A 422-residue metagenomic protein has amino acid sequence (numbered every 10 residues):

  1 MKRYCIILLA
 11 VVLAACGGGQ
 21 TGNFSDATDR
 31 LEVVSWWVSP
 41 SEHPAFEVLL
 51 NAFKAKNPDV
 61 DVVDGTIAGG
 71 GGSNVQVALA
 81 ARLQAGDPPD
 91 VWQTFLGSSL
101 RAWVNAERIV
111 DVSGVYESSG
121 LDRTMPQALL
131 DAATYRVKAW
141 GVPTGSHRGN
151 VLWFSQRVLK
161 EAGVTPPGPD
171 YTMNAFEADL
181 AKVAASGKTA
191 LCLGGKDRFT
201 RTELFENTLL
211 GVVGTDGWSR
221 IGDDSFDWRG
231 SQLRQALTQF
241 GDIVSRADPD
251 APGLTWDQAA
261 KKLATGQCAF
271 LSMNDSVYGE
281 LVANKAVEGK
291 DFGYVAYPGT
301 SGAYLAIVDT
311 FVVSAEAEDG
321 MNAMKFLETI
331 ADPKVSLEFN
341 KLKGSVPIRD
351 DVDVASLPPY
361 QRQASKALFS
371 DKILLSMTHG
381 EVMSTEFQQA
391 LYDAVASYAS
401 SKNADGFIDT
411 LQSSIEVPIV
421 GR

Functional and structural regions predicted by a protein language model:
Y4-I6, C16-R101, P166, G406 (+1 more regions): Conserved N-terminal structural module of periplasmic/extracytoplasmic solute-binding proteins
A55, S245-R246, A283-V346, A396 (+1 more regions): Extracytoplasmic/periplasmic substrate-recognition and gating elements
R82, P89-D90, L121-V158, A190 (+3 more regions): A structural signal for short loop-to-beta-strand junctions that line the ligand-binding cleft of periplasmic/secreted
F95-G149, L204, G289, G293 (+1 more regions): Hinge/lid segment of periplasmic solute-binding proteins
S113-M125, G168-Y171, L191, G195 (+4 more regions): Short, solvent-exposed loop/beta-turn-alpha elements that line the ligand-binding surface or hinge of extracytoplasmic
Y135-T144, N150, A175-D223, C268: Extracytoplasmic/periplasmic solute-binding protein
K160, S370-R422: Conserved C-terminal helix/tail region of periplasmic/extracytoplasmic solute-binding proteins
D179-L180, G222-P252: Glycine-centered hinge/linker elements that transmit conformational signals in sensory and ligand-binding systems
